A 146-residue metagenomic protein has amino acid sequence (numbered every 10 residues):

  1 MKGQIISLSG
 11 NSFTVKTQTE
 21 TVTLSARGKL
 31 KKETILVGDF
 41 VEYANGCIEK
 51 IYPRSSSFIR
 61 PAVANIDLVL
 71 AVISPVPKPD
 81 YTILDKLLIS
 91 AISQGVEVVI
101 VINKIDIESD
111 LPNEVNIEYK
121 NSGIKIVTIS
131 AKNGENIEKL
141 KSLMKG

Functional and structural regions predicted by a protein language model:
M1-Y81: N-terminal accessory targeting/assembly segments
Q18-E20, A44-G46, V96, S122-I124 (+1 more regions): Short glycine/proline-enriched coil/turn segments at helix->beta-strand junctions
T19-E20, L84-L87, E114-N116: Short, glycine/charged-enriched secondary-structure capping and boundary segments
V41, T82-V96: Switch/coupling subdomain of P-loop NTPase systems
F58-A62, I89, N116-I117, K139-L140: Short, flexible, glycine/charge-rich loop motifs used to bind or transfer phosphoryl groups or to couple energy/partner
D67-V72, S93-I105, G123-S130: Conserved beta-strand/loop subsegment of P-loop NTPase cores
K104-G146: Canonical P-loop GTPase G-domain recognition
